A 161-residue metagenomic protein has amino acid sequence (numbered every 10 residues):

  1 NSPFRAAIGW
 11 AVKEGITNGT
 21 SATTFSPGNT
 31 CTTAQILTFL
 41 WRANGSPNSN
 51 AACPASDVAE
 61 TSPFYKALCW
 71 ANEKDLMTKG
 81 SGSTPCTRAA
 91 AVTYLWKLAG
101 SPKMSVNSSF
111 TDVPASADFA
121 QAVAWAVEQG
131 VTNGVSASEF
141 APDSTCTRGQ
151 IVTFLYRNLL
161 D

Functional and structural regions predicted by a protein language model:
N1-A6, K13, T17-L37, R42-K66 (+4 more regions): Feature responds to low-complexity, polar/acidic, surface-exposed segments characteristic of secreted/exported proteins
V92: IQ-motif-like calmodulin-binding regions
I151-T153: Short, structured beta-strand segments at or near domain termini in extracellular proteins/domains
